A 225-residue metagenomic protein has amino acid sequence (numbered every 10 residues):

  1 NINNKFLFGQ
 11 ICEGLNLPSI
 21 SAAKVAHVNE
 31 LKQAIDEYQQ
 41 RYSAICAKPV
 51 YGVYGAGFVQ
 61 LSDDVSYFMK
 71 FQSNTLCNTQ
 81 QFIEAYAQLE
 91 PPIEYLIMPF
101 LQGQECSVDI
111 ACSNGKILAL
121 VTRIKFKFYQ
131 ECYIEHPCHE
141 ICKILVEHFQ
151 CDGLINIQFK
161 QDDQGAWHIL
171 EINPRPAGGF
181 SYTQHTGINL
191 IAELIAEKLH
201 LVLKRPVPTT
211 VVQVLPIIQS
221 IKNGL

Functional and structural regions predicted by a protein language model:
I2-E94, N114: Active-site nucleotide/adenylate-binding loops and adjacent lid/helix of ATP-dependent enzymes
N3, V53, P92, G103 (+2 more regions): A generic fold-level signal
A26, P99, I155: Short loop/edge segments at beta-strand edges and connector loops that shape dinucleotide/nucleotide cofactor-binding
G52, Q102, K125, P174-R175: Short, solvent-exposed loop/turn segments at secondary-structure junctions
A56-F58, E105-S107, N156: Short hydrophobic/aromatic beta-strand or adjacent loop that forms the aromatic wall/cage of a ligand/substrate-binding
K70-L145, F149, K160-H168: Phosphate-binding site of ATP-dependent enzymes
F128-L225: ATP-dependent carboxylate activation and anion-phosphoryl transfer catalytic cores that bind Mg-ATP to form
